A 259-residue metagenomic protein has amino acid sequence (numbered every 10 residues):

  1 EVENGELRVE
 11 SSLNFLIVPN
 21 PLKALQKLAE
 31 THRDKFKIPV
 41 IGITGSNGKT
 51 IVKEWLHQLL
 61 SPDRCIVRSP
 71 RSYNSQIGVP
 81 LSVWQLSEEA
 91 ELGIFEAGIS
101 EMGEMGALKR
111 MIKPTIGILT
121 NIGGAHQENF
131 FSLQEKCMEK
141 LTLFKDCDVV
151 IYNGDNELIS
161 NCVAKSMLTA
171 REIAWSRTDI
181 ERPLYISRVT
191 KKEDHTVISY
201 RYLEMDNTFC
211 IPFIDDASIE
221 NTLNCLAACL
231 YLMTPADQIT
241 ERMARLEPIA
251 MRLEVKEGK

Functional and structural regions predicted by a protein language model:
E1-E3: Extracellular/luminal Protease-associated
G5-S11, I116-K259: Acidic, Mg2+-coordinating active-site environments of NTP-dependent enzymes
S11-I17: Short, structured beta-strand-loop surface elements
I17, K23-A170, C229-L232, G258: Phosphate-binding loop of NTP-binding sites
